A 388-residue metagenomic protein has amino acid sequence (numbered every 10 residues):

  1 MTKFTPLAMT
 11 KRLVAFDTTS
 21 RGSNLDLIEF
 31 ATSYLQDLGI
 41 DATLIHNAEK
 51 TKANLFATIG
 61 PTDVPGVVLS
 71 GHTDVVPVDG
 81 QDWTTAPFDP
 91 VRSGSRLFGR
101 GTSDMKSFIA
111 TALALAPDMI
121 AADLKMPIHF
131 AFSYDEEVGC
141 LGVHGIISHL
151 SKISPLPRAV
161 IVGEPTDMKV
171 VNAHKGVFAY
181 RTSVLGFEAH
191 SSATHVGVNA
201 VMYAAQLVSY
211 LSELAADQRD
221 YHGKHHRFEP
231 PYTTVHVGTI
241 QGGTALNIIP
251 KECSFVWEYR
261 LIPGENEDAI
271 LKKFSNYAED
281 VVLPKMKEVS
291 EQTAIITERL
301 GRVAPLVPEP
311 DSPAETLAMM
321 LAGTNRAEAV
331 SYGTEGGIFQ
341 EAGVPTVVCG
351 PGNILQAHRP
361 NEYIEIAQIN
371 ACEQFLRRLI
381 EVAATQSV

Functional and structural regions predicted by a protein language model:
M1, A48, R181-V388: Metal-dependent amide/peptide-bond hydrolase catalytic core, centered on the "pita-bread" metallohydrolase fold
M1-D79, S95, E252-V256, K273 (+1 more regions): N-terminal helical capping/dimerization or prosegment-like subdomains of hydrolases acting on amide or phosphate bonds
A57, P90-R92, V237, F339: A structural signal for short hydrophobic beta-strand segments in well-ordered beta-sheet cores
G66-H129: Active-site metal-coordination/substrate-binding segment of hydrolases, especially metallo-dependent peptidases
S70-H72, A131-S133, V160-G163, S183-L185 (+2 more regions): Short beta-strand segments
V78-S93, P157, N172-V184: Acidic-glycine-rich active-site phosphate/pyrophosphate-binding loop
M105-A179, V388: Acidic/histidine-rich catalytic neighborhood of metal-dependent amide-processing enzymes
